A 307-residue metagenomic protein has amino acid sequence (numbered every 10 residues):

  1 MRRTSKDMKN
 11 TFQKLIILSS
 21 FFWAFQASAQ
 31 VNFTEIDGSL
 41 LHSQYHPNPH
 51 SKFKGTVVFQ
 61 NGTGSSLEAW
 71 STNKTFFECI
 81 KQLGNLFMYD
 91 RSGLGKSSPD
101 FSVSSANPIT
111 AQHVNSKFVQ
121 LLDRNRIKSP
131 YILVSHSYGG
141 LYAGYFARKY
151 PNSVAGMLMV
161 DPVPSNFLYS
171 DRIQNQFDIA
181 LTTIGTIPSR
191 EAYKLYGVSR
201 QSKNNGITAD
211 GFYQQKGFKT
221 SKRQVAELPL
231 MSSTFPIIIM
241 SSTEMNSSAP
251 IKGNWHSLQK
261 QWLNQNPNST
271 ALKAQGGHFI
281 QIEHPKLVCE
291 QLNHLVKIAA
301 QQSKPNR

Functional and structural regions predicted by a protein language model:
A24-Q26: N-terminal signal peptide c-region/cleavage motif recognized by signal peptidases
I36-P47: A short loop-to-beta-strand scaffold at the N-terminal edge of the catalytic core in hydrolase folds
Y45-K96: Conserved HGGG/HGGXW glycine-rich cap/lid loop of the alpha/beta-hydrolase fold
M88-I132: Active-site loop/oxyanion-hole signature of alpha/beta-hydrolase fold enzymes
S129-N166: Conserved hydrolase catalytic core segment
M157-R190: Flexible "cap/lid" loop of the alpha/beta hydrolase fold
V198-A274: Conserved serine/cysteine hydrolase catalytic core
S269-R307: Catalytic active-site module of serine/aspartate enzymes centered on a nucleophile-bearing elbow/loop
